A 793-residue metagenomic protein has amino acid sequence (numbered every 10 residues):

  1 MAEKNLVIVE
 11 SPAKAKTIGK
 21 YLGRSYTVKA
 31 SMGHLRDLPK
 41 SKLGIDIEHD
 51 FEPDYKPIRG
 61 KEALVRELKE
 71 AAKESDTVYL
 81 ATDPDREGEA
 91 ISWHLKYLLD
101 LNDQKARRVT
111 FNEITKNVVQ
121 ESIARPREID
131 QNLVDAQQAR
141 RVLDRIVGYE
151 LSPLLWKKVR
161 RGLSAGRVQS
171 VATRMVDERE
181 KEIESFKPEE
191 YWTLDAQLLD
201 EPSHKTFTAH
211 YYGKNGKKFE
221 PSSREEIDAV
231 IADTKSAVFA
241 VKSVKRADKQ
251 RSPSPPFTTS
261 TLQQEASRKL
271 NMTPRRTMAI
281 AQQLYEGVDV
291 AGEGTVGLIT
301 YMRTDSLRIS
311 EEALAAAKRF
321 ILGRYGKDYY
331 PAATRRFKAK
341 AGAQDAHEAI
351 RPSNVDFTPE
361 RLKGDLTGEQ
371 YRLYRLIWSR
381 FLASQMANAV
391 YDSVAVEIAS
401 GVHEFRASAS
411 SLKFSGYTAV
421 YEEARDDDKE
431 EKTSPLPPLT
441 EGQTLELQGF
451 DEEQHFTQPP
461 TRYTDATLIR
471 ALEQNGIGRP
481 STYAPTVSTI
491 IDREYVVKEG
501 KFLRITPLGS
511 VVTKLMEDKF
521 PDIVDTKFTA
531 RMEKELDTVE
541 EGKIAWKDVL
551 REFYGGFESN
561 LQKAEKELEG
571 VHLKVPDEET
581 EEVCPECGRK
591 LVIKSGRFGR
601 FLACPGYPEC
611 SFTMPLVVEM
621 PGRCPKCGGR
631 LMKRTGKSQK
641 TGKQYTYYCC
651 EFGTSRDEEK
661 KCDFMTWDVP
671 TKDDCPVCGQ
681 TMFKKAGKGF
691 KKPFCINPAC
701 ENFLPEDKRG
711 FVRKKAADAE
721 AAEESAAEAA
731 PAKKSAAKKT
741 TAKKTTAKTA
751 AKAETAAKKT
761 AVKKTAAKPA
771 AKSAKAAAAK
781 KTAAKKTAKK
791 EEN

Functional and structural regions predicted by a protein language model:
M1-Q138, E150, Y212-G213, P221-R224 (+3 more regions): Intrinsically disordered, low-complexity regulatory segments
A2-L6, T17, Y26, S152 (+4 more regions): Basic, low-complexity terminal or inter-domain segments flanking catalytic cores
E3, D83-P84, R160-S164, R246-P255 (+3 more regions): Conserved short loop/turn motifs at secondary-structure junctions
T17-Y21, E67, A90-L98, V118-S122 (+9 more regions): Alpha-helical scaffold elements adjacent to nucleotide-binding pockets in ATP/GTP-utilizing enzyme cores
I114, V118-A196, A247: C-terminal or mid-to-C-terminal helical accessory/interaction module adjacent to the motor/catalytic core
R140-L151, V168, L198-D200, K249-T261 (+6 more regions): Core structural elements
K218-P255, Q443: Metal- or metallocofactor-binding catalytic centers and their adjacent structured scaffolds across diverse enzyme
V241-V244, P253-A266, E293-M302, P459-A471: Short acidic, hydrophobic short linear motifs in intrinsically disordered regions
